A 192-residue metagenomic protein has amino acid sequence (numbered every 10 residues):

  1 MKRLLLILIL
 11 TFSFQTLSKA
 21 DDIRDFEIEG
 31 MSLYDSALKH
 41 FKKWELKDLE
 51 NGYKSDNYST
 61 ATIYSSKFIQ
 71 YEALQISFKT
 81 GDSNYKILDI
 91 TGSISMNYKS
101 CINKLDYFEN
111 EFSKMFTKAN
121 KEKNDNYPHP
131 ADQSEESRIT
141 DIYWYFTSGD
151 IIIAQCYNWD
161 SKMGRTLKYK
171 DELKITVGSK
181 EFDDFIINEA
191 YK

Functional and structural regions predicted by a protein language model:
L4-T16: Sec-dependent N-terminal signal peptides
A20-T60, D89-K192: Non-cytosolic coordination micro-motifs
T60-K86: Compositionally biased P/S/T/G-rich terminal and signal peptide-adjacent segments that lie outside catalytic cores
